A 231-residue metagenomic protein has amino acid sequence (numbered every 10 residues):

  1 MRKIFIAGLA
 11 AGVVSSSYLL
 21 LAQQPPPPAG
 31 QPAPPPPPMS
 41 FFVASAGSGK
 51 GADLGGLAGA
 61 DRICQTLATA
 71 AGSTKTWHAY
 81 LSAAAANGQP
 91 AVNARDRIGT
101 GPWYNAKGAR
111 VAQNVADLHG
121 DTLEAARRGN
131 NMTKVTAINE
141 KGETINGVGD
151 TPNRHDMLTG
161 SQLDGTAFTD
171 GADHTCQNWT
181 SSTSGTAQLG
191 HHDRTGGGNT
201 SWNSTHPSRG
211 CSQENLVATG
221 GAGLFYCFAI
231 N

Functional and structural regions predicted by a protein language model:
M1-I4: Positively charged n-region of N-terminal signal peptides that target proteins for export
G8-Y18: Bacterial N-terminal signal peptides
L20-N231: Secreted/extracellular ectodomain signature
